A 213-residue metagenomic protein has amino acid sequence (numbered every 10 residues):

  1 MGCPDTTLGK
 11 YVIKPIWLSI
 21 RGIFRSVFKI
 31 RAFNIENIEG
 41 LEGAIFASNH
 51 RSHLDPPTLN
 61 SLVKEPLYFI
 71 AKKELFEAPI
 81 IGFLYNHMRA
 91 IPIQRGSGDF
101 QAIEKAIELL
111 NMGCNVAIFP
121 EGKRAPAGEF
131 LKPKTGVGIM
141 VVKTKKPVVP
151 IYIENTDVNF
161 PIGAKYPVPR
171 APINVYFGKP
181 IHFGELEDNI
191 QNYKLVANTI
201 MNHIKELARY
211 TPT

Functional and structural regions predicted by a protein language model:
G2-N37, T58, A78-M88: A transmembrane-helix-recognition feature enriched in membrane-embedded lipid enzymes and envelope glyco-/phospholipid
G2-V12, Q101-T213: Non-catalytic C-terminal accessory region of glycerolipid acyltransferases and related lyso-lipid remodeling enzymes
L18, E39-S97, K105: Catalytic core of membrane glycerolipid acyltransferases/transacylases, capturing the structured, soluble-facing
R31, G98-A102: Glycine-rich, highly charged phosphate/nucleotide-binding loops
N34, N49, A71-K72, R89 (+2 more regions): A secondary-structure boundary/capping signal
E36, G98, E154: Residue-level "edge-of-site" marker
E36-G40, P167-V168: A short beta-turn/loop motif at secondary-structure boundaries
